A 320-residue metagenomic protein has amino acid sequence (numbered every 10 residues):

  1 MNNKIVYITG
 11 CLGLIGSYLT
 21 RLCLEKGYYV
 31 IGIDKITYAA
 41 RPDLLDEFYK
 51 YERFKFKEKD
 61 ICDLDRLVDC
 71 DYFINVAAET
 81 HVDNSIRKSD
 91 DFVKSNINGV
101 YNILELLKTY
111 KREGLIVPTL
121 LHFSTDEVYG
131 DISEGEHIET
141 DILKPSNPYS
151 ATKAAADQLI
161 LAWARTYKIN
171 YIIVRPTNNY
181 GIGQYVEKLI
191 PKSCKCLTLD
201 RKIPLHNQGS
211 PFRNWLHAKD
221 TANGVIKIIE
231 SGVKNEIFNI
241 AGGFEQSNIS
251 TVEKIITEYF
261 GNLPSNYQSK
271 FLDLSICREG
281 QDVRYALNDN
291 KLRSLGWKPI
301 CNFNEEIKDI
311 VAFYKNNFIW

Functional and structural regions predicted by a protein language model:
M1-N179: N-terminal Rossmann-like NAD(P)+-binding domain of SDR-like oxidoreductases, especially those catalyzing
I5, L19, L197-W320: C-terminal substrate-binding subdomain of Rossmann-fold SDR/epimerase-dehydratase oxidoreductases
I97-E105, E187, K219-A222, I226: Conserved active-site region of classical short-chain dehydrogenase/reductase
G135, V186-C194: A glycine/serine/threonine-rich, flexible loop-to-helix segment that serves as the NAD(P) cofactor-binding "lid"
P148, A156, V186, N248 (+1 more regions): Conserved donor sugar-nucleotide recognition element shared by glycan-biosynthetic enzymes
A155, L159, W163, S193 (+2 more regions): Hydrophobic alpha-helix immediately C-terminal to the catalytic Tyr-X-X-X-Lys motif of short-chain
G183: Conserved GTPase G-domain signal focused on the G5
